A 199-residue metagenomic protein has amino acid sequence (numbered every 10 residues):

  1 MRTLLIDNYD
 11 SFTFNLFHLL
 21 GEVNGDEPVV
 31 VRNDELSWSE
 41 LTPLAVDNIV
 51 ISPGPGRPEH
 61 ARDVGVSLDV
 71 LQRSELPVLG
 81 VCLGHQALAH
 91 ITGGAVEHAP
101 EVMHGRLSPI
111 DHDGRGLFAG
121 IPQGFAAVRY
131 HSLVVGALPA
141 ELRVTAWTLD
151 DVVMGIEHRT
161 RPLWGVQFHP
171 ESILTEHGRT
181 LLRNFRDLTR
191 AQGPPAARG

Functional and structural regions predicted by a protein language model:
M1-L5, T160: Glycine/serine-rich loop-strand microenvironments at binding/catalytic pocket rims
R2-T3, S11, N15-G80, T92 (+1 more regions): Flexible gly/pro-rich beta->alpha loop and the following alpha-helix that scaffold active-site loops
N8: Acidic di-acidic motifs
L16, R62-D63, A140, H177-L181: Residues at alpha-helix caps and immediate loop-helix transition turns in enzyme cores, especially N- and C-cap
L20-V23, V144, P170, L182: Residues in and immediately flanking transmembrane alpha helices
G65-R73, P77-V81, Q86-E176, L188: Pocket-forming structural segment of enzyme catalytic cores
I173-G199: Acyltransferase
